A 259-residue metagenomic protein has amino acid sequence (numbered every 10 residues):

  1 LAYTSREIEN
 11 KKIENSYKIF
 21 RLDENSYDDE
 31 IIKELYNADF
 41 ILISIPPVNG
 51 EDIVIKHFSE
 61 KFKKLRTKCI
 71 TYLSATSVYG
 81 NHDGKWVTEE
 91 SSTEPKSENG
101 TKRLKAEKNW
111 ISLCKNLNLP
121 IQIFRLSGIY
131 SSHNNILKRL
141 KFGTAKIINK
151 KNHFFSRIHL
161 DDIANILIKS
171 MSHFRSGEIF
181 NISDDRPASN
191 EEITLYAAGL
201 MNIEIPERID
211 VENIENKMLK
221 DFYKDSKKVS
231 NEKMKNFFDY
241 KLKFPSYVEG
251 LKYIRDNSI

Functional and structural regions predicted by a protein language model:
I31-L73: NAD(P)-cofactor binding segment of oxidoreductase domains
H57-E98: Conserved Rossmann-fold NAD(P)-dependent oxidoreductase catalytic core, especially the SDR/UDP-sugar
D83-I123: Catalytic helix-loop patch of NAD(P)-dependent Rossmann-fold dehydrogenases
P95-S97, S127-I129, N149-L160: Glycine-rich "substrate-gating" loop/helix at the edge of Rossmann-like oxidoreductase active sites
L104, L117-L119, I129-G143, I148 (+2 more regions): Glycine/proline-rich active-site loop of Rossmann-fold NAD(P)-dependent oxidoreductases
H173-L219: Mid/C-terminal beta-alpha module of Rossmann-like enzyme folds, strongest in SDR-family dehydrogenases/epimerases
E192-L195, I214-K241: Conserved C-terminal active-site "lid" loop/helix of NAD(P)H-dependent oxidoreductases that clamps the redox cofactor
P245-I259: Amphipathic terminal alpha-helices
